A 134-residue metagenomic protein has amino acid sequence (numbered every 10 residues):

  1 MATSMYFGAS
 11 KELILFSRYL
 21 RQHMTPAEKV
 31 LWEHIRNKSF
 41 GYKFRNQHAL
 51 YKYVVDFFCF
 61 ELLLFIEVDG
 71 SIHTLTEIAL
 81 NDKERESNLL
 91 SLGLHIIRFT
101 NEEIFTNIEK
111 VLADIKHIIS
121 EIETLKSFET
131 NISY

Functional and structural regions predicted by a protein language model:
M1-F40, I122-Y134: Solvent-exposed, charged helical/coil patches that constitute nucleic-acid or partner-interaction surfaces
V30, N46-E121: Basic, amphipathic alpha-helical patches used to engage nucleic acids or provide basic targeting signals, exemplified
K43: Short, flexible loop segments at the rims of nucleotide/cofactor-binding pockets, characterized by
